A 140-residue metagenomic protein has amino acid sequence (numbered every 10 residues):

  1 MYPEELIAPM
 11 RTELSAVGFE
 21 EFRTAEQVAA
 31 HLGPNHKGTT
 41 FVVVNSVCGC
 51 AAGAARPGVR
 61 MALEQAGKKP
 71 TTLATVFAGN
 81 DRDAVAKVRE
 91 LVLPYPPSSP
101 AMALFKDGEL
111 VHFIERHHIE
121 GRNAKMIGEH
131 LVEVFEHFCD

Functional and structural regions predicted by a protein language model:
M1-G38, F135, C139-D140: N-terminal leader/targeting and pre-domain segments
H36-C48: Short active-site neighborhood of thiol/selenol oxidoreductases, capturing the structured segment around
V44, K68-K87: Thiol-based oxidoreductase modules, predominantly thioredoxin-like and allied folds used for disulfide exchange
G53-A66: Typically the conserved alpha-helix immediately C-terminal to a functionally engaged Cys/Sec in thioredoxin-like
E64-G67, V92-P96, A103: Short, charge-rich binding segments
Q65-P70, N123: Short cysteine/histidine-rich metal-coordination sites, predominantly Zn2+-binding motifs
R82-S99: Short acidic (Asp/Glu) patches
P96-D140: Non-catalytic, surface beta->alpha helical segment in thiol-disulfide oxidoreductase systems
